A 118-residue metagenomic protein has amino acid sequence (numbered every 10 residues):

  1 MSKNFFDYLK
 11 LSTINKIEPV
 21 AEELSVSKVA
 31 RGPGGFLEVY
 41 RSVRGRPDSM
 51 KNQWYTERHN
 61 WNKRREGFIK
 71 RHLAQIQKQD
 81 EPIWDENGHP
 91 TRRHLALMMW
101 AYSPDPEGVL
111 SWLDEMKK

Functional and structural regions predicted by a protein language model:
M1-K118: Arg/Lys-rich, low-complexity, intrinsically disordered basic segments
